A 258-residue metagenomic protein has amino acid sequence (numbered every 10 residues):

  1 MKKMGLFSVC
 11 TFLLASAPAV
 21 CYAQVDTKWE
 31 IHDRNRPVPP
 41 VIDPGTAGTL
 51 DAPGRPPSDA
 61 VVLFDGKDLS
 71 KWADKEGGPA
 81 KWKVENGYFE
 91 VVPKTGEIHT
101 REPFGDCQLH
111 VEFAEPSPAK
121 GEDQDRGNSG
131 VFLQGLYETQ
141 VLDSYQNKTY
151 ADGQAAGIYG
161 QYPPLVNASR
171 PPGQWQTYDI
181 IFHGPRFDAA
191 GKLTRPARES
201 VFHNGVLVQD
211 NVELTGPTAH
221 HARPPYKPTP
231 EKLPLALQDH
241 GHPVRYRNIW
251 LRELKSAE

Functional and structural regions predicted by a protein language model:
M1-M4: Positively charged n-region of N-terminal signal peptides that target proteins for export
S8-A19: Bacterial N-terminal signal peptides
C21-E258: Carbohydrate-interacting regions of secretory-pathway proteins
